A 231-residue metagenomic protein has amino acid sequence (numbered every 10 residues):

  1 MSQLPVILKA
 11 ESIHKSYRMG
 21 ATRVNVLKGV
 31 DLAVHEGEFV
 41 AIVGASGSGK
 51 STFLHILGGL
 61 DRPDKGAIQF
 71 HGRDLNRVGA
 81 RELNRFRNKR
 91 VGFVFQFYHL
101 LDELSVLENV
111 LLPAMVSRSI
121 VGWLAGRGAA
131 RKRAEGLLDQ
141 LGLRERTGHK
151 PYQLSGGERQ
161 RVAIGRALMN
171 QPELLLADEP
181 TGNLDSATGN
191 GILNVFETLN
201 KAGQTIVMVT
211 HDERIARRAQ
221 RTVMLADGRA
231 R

Functional and structural regions predicted by a protein language model:
P5-L225: ABC family nucleotide-binding domain
D227-R231: Conserved switch/coupling elements of ABC/ABC-like ATPase nucleotide-binding domains
